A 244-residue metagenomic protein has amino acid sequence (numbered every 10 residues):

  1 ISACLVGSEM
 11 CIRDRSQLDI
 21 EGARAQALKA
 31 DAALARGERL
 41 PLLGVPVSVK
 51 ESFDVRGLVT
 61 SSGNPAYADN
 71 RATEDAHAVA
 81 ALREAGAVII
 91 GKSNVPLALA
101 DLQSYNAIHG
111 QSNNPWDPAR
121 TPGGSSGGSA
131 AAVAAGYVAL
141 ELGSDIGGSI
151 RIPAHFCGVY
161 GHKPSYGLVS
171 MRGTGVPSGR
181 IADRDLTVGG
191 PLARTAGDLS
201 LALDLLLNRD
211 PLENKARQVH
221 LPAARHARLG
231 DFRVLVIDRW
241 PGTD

Functional and structural regions predicted by a protein language model:
I1-G7, C11-I12: Single conserved hydrophobic/aromatic residue that forms the stacking wall/gate of nucleotide- or nucleobase-binding
R13-E21: A short, acidic loop/turn at secondary-structure junctions
L18, G127, A193-G197: Residue-level signal for the nucleotide or nucleotide-sugar donor/cofactor binding architecture
E21-L28, G86-A87, P96: Long amphipathic alpha-helix in the N-terminal Rossmann-like dinucleotide-binding domain of NAD(P)-dependent
R24-D31, V79-R83, A130, S200-L203: Non-transmembrane alpha-helical segments in soluble domains of secreted/periplasmic/extracellular proteins
A30-P46, D198, R225-L235: Immediate post-signal peptide segment of exported/extracytoplasmic ligand-binding proteins
L43-G189, I237-R239: Short glycine/serine-rich loop/turn segments
A135, K163-D244: A short helix-breaking turn/cap at a secondary-structure junction
